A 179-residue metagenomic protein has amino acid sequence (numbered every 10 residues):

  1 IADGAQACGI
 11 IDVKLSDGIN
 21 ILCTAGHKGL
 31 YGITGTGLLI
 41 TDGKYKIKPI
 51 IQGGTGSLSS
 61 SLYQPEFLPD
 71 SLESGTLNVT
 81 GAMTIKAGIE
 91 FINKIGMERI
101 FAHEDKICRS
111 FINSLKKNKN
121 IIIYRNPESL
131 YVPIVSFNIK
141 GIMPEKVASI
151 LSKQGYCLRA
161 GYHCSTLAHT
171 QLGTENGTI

Functional and structural regions predicted by a protein language model:
I1-I179: Pyridoxal 5′-phosphate
